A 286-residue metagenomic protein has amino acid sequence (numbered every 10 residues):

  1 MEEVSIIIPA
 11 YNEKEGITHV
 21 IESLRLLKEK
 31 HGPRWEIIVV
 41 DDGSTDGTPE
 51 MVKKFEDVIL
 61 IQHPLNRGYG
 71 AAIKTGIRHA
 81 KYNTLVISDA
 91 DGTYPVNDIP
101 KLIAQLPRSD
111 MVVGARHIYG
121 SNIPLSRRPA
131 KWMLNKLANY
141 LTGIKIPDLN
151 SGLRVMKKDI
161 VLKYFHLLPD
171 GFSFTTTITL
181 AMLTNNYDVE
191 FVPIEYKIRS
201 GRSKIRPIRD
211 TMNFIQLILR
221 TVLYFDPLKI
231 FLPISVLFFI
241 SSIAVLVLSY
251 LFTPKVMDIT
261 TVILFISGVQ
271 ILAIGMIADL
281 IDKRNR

Functional and structural regions predicted by a protein language model:
E3-S5, E36, T177: Cell-envelope/extracellular polymer assembly enzymes that use nucleotide-activated donors
E13-G16, S44, Y69, P95: Donor nucleotide-sugar binding loop of glycosyltransferases
E13-K28: Short, well-formed alpha-helical segments that are part of the catalytic scaffolds of diverse glycosyltransferases
E15-H19, S44-K54: Acidic helix N-cap motif at the loop->helix transition within catalytic regions of sugar-transfer enzymes
P33-I38, P49-H79: Conserved donor nucleotide-binding strand/loop of the catalytic core
G47, M51, D89-A104: Acidic donor-binding/catalytic loop of UDP-sugar-dependent glycosyltransferases, especially processive GT2
H63-H79, T84, V96-F172, T176 (+2 more regions): Acceptor/aglycone-binding surface of glycosyltransferases and processive sugar-polymer synthases
D170-R286: Hydrophobic helical membrane-anchoring modules
